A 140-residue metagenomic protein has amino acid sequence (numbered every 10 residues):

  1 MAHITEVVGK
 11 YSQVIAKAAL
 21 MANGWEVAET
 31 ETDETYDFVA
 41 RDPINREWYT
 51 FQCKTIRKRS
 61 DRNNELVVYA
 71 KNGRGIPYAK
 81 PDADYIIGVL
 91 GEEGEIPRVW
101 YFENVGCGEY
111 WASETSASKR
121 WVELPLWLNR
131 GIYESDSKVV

Functional and structural regions predicted by a protein language model:
M1-E34, A40-V140: Mixed-charge (Asp/Glu-Lys/Arg
